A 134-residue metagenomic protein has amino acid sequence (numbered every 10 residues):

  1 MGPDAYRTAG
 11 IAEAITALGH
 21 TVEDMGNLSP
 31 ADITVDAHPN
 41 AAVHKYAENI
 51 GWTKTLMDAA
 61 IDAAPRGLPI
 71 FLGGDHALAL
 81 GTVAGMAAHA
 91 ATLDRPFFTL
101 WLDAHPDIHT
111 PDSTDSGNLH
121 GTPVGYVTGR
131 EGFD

Functional and structural regions predicted by a protein language model:
M1-D134: Conserved alpha-helical scaffold segments that buttress catalytic/binding sites
